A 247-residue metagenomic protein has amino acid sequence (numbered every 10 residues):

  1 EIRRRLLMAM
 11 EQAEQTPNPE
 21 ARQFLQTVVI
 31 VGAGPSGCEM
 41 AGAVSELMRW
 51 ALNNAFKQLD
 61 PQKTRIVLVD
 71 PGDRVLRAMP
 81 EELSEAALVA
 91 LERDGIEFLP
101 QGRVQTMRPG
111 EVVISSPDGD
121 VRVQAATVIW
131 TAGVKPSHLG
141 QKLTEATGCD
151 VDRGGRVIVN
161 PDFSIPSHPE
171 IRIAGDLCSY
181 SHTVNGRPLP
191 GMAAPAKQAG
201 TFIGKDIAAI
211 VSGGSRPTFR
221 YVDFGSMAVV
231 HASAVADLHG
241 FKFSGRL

Functional and structural regions predicted by a protein language model:
E1-P17, E111, S115, V121-Q198: FAD-site-proximal beta/loop scaffold in flavoenzymes
E1-S36, V44-W50: Glycine-rich dinucleotide-binding loop and its adjacent helix/turn
R5, A86-V89, Q198-F202: A non-catalytic, amphipathic alpha-helix used as a structural packing/dimerization or gating element in enzyme scaffolds
F24-V28, M40-Q105: Rossmann-like dinucleotide-binding cores of NAD(P)H-dependent redox enzymes
V31, C38, V69, A174-G175: Active-site flanking residues adjacent to catalytic metal/cofactor-binding acidic residues
V67-V69, L99, I129, R172-A174 (+1 more regions): Hydrophobic/aromatic beta-strand patches that form the interior of the parallel beta-sheet core in alpha/beta enzyme
P195, A199-L247: C-terminal, flexible cofactor-proximal segment of oxidoreductases
